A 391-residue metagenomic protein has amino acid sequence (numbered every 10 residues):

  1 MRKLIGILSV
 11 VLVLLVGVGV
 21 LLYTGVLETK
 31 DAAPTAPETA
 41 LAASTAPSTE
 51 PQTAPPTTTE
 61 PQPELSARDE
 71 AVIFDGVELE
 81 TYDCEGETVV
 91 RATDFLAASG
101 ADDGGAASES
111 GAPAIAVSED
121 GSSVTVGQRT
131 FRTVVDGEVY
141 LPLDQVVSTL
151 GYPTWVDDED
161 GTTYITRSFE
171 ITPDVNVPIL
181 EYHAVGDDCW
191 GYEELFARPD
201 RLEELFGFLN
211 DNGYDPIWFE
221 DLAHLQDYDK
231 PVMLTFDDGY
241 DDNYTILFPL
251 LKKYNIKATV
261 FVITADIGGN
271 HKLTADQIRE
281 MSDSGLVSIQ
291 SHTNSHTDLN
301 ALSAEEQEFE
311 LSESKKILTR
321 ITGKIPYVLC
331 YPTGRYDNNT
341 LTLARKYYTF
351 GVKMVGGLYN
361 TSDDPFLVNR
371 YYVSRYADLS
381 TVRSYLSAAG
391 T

Functional and structural regions predicted by a protein language model:
M1-V13, G25: N-terminal Sec-pathway targeting helices
G6, L21-A46, E50, A54-L180: Primary recognition of N-terminal secretory signal peptides and signal-anchoring hydrophobic helices
E85, D94-L96, Q145-V147, D160 (+7 more regions): A mature extracytoplasmic/lumenal domain signature
V156, F261, H292, K353-M354: Short beta-strand and adjacent tight-turn residues that come in two discontinuous sequence segments and form the edges
F169-T235, D241-D242, S284, A301-T391: C-terminal active-site subregion of NodB/CE4 polysaccharide deacetylases
E181-Y182, S288-H296: Histidine-centered catalytic micro-motifs
N210-D211, L247-I256, L273-S291, R345 (+1 more regions): Acidic (Asp/Glu)-rich catalytic clusters
H271-Q277, E306-E310: Charged helix-capping and loop-helix junction motifs
